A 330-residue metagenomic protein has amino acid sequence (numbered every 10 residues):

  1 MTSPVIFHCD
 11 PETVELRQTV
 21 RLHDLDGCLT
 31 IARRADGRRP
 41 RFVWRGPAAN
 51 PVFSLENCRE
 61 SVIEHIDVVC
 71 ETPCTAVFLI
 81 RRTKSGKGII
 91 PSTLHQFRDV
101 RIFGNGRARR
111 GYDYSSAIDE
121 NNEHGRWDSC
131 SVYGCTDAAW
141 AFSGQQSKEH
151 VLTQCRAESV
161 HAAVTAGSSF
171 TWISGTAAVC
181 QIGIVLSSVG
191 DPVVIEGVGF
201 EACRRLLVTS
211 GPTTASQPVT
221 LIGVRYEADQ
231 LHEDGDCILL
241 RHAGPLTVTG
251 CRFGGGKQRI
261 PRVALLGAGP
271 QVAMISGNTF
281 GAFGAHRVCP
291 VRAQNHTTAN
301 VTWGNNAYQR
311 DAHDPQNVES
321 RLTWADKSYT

Functional and structural regions predicted by a protein language model:
M1-D10, E15-R21, T330: Acidic Gly/Asp/Thr-rich repetitive segments characteristic of extracellular carbohydrate-active and adhesion proteins
M1-S3, H23-L25, L55-N57, E120 (+4 more regions): Flexible, charged surface loops at secondary-structure boundaries
T2, E12, D26, A35-R38 (+4 more regions): Exposed regions on extracellular, virion, or secretory-pathway luminal proteins
S3-V5, L29, G235-D236, V288-C289 (+1 more regions): Residue-level recognition of the N-termini of beta-strands and the immediately preceding loop/turn
F7, T13-R17, D26-A76, G106-R107: Right-handed parallel beta-helix/beta-spiral solenoid domain characteristic of secreted/periplasmic
L16-V20, W44-P51, E71-F78, N105-Y114 (+8 more regions): Short glycine/acidic-rich loop motifs that flank beta-strands on beta-rich extracellular proteins
A32-P40, R59-C70, I90-G106, N122-T136 (+8 more regions): Right-handed parallel beta-helix
T83-I90, T213: Intrinsically disordered, low-complexity Ser/Thr- and acidic-rich flexible linkers and loops, especially at boundaries
